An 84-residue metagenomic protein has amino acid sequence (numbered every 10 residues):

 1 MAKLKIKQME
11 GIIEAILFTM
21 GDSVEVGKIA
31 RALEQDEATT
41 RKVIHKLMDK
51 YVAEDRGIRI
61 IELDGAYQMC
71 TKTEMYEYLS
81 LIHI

Functional and structural regions predicted by a protein language model:
I6-E14: Short, leucine-enriched amphipathic alpha-helices that occur as contiguous helical runs
T19-E25: Short capping segments at the starts of secondary-structure elements
K28-A30: A short acidic, leucine-rich amphipathic alpha-helix
E37-I44: Short amphipathic alpha-helical interaction segments
D49-Y76: Charged low-complexity interaction tracts in eukaryotic proteins
I82-I84: Conserved small/polar residues in nucleotide/adenosyl-binding loops
